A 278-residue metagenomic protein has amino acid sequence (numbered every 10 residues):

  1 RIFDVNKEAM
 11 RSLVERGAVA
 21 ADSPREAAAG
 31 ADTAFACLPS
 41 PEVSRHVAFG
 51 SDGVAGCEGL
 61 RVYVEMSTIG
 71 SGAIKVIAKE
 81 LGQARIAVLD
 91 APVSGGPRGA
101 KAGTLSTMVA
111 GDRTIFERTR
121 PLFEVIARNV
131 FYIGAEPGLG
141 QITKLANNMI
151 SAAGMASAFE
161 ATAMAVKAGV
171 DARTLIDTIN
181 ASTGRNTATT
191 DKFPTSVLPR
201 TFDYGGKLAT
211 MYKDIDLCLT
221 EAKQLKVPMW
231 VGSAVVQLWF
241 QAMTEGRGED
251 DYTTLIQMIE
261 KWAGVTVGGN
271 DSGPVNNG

Functional and structural regions predicted by a protein language model:
R1-R16: NAD(P)-binding Rossmann-fold cofactor-contacting core
V5-N6, S40, D112: Residues in the short beta-alpha loop(s) of Rossmann-like NAD(P)-binding domains
L13, A31-A34, S44, V64 (+5 more regions): Buried hydrophobic positions in well-ordered alpha/beta secondary-structure cores of metabolic enzymes
A20, A87-L89, V130, A172 (+1 more regions): Hydrophobic beta-strand scaffold residues
A20, P24-L89: Rossmann-fold NAD(P) dinucleotide-binding segment
Y63, S67-N148: Rossmann-fold dinucleotide-binding core
P137-A263: Helical "substrate-binding/catalytic lid" subdomain of Rossmann-like NAD(P)-dependent dehydrogenases/reductases
